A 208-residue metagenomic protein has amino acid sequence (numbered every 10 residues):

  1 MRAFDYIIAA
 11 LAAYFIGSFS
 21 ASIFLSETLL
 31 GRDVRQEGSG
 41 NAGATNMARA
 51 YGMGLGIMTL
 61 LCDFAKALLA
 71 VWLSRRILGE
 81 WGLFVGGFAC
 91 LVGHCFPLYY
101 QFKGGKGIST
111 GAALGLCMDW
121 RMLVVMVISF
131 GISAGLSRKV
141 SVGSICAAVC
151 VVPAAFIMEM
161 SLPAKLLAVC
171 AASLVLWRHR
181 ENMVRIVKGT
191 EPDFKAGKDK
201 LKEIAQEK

Functional and structural regions predicted by a protein language model:
R2-L29: N-terminal signal-anchor transmembrane alpha helix
D5, A9, L55-Y99, R121 (+2 more regions): Nucleotide and nucleotide-moiety/phosphate-recognizing core
A13-S18, C90-H94, F130-A134, A155 (+1 more regions): Alpha-helical transmembrane segments of multi-pass membrane proteins
S22-L25, G93-K103, F130-S137, R180-V184: C-terminal ends of transmembrane helices
F24-G54, V184-K208: Cytosolic, membrane-interface loops and tails of multi-pass inner-membrane proteins
R32-A44, Y100-A112, K139-A147: Short, non-helical or kinked segments that cap or interrupt transmembrane helices
A48-Y51, S74-L78, G93, I108-S137 (+1 more regions): Interfacial segments of multi-pass membrane proteins
V124, V140-A147, E159-A171: Loop-to-transmembrane alpha-helix initiation sites
